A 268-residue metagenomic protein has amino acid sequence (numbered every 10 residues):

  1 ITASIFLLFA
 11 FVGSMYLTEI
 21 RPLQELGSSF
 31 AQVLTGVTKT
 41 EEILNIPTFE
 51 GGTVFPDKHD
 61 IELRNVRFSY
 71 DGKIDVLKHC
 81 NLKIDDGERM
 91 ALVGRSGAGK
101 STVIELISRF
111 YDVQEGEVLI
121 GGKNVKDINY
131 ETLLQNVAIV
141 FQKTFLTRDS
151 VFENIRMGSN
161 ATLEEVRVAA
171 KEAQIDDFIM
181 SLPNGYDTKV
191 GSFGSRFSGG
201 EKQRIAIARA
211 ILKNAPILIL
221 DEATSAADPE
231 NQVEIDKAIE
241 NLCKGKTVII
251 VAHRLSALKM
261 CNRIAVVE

Functional and structural regions predicted by a protein language model:
I1, S29-Q32, R67, G72: An intracellular "coupling" helix at the cytosolic face of ABC transporter transmembrane type-1 domains
I1-I20: A hydrophobic transmembrane-helix motif
I5, K39, T132: Ca2+-coordinating acidic residues in Ca2+-binding motifs
F11, T18, E25-S28, Q135 (+1 more regions): DHp/HisKA dimerization-phosphoacceptor four-helix bundle of two-component histidine kinases and homologous
Y16-I43: Cytosolic ends of transmembrane helices, especially the final helix of ABC transmembrane type-1 domains
E42-N45, F49, R156: Conserved E/DxxT/N motif and adjacent residues on the DHp alpha2 helix of HisKA-family sensor histidine kinases
T48-P56: Pre-NBD coupling/linker segments of ABC/ABC-like ATPases
P56-E268: ABC-type nucleotide-binding domain
